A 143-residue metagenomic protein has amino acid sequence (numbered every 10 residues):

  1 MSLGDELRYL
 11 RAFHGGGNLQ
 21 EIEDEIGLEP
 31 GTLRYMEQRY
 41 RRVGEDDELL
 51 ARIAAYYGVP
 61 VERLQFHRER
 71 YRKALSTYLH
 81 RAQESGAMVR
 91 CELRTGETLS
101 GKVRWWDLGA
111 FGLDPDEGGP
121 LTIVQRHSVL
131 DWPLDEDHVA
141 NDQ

Functional and structural regions predicted by a protein language model:
S2-Q143: Conserved RNA-binding domains used in RNP assembly and mRNA/RNA metabolism
